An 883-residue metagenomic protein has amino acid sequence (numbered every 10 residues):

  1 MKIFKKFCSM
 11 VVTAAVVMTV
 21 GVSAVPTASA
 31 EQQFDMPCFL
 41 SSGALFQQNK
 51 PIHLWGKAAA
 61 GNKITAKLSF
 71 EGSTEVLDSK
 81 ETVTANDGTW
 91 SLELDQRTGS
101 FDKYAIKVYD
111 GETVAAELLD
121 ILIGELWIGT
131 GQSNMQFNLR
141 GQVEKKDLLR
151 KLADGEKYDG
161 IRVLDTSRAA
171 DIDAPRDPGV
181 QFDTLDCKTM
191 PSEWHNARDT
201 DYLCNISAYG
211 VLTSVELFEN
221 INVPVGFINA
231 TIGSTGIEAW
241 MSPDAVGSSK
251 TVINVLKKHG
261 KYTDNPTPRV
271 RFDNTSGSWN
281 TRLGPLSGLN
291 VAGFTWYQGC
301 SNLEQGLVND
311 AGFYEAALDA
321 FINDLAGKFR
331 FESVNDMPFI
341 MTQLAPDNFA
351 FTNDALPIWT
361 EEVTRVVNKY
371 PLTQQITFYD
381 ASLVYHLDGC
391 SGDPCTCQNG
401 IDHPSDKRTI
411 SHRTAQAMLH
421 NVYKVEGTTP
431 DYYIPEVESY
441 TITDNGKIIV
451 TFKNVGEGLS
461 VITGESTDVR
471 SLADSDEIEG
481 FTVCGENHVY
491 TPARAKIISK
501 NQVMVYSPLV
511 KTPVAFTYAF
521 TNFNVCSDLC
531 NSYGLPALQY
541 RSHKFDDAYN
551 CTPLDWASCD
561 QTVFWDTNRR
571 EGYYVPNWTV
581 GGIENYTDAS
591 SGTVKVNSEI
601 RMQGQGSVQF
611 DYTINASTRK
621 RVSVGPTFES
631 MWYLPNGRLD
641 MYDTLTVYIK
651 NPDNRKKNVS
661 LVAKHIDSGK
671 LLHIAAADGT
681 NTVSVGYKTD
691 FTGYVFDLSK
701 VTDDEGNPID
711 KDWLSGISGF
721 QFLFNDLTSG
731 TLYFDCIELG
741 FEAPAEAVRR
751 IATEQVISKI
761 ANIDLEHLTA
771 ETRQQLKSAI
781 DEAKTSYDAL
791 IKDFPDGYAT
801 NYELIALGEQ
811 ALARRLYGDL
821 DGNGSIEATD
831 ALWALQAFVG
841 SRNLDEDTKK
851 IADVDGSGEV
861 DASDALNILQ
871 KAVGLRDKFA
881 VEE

Functional and structural regions predicted by a protein language model:
K6-P26: Sec-dependent N-terminal signal peptides of Gram-positive bacterial secreted proteins and lipoproteins
G21-P26, S758, E771-Q774, S778 (+1 more regions): Cellulosome-associated attachment modules in secreted, modular CAZymes
T27-Q32, K544-Q561, G740-S758, E809-G818 (+1 more regions): Low-complexity, Pro/Thr/Ser/Gly/Ala-rich linker/spacer regions in secreted, extracellular modular proteins
E31-P553: Cell-envelope and extracellular/periplasmic
P37-G43, Q755-L768, Y817-G822: Short, solvent-exposed loop/edge segments of extracellular or virion-exposed proteins
I121-W127, Y423, P430-P435, E742-T753 (+2 more regions): Short domain-boundary/entry signatures in modular proteins, especially in secreted/extracellular architectures
F331-M337, R638-M641, K711-S715, L844-D847: Short helix-terminating capping/connector loops at secondary-structure junctions
C551-A747: Beta-rich carbohydrate-recognition modules and glycan-binding surfaces
